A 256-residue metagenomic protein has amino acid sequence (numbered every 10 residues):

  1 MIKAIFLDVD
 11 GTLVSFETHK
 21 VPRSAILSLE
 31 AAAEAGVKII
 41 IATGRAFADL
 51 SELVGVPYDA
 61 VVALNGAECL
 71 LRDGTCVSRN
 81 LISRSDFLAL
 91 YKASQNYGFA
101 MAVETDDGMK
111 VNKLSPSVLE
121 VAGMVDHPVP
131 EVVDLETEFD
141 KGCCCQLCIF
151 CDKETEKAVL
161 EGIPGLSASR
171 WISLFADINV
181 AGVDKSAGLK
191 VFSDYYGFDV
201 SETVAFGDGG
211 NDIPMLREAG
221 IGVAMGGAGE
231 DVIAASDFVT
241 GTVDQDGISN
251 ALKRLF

Functional and structural regions predicted by a protein language model:
M1-L7, E30, F198: Non-catalytic pre-domain segments flanking phosphatase-related domains
K3-T18, L216: Asp-based phosphoryl-transfer active-site loop
R23-V118: Active-site phosphate-binding/coordination module
A32, T43, L147, L189 (+3 more regions): Residue-level signal for inorganic ion chemistry
A48-E52, A158, G188, P214-M215 (+2 more regions): Phosphate- and divalent-cation-binding pockets in alpha/beta enzyme and binding domains that engage nucleotide-derived
V56-P57, N65, G162-G165, E218-A219 (+1 more regions): Short, structured coil segments at secondary-structure junctions
A93, Y97-F206, G210-E218, G227: Conserved acidic, metal-coordinating active-site core of Asp-based, Mg2+-dependent phosphoryl-transfer enzymes
E218, V223-F256: Asp-based, Mg2+/Mn2+-dependent phosphohydrolase catalytic module
